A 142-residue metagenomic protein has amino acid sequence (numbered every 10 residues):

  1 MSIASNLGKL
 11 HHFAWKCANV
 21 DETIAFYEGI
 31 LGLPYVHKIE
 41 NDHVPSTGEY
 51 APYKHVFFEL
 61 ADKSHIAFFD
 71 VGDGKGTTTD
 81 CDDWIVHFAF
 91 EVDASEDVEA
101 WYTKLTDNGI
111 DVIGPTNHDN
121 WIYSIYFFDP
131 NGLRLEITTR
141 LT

Functional and structural regions predicted by a protein language model:
M1-E22, H37-I39, H87-F90, T142: N-terminal beta-strand motif that seeds the catalytic metal site of vicinal oxygen chelate
M1-S5, Y102-T142: Vicinal oxygen chelate
L10-A18, V56-A61, T77-K104, Y123-F128: Vicinal oxygen chelate
K16-K63: Core segments of cupin and vicinal oxygen chelate
A25-G29, W101-T106: Short amphipathic alpha-helices in soluble, non-transmembrane regions that often serve as interface/regulatory elements
H43-P45, G76, I122: Generic structural signal for helix capping and beta-alpha/helix-loop junctions
S64-I66, T138: Long, contiguous binding/interaction regions
V71-G72: A conserved beta-strand-loop-helix scaffold within acyl/acetyltransferase catalytic domains
